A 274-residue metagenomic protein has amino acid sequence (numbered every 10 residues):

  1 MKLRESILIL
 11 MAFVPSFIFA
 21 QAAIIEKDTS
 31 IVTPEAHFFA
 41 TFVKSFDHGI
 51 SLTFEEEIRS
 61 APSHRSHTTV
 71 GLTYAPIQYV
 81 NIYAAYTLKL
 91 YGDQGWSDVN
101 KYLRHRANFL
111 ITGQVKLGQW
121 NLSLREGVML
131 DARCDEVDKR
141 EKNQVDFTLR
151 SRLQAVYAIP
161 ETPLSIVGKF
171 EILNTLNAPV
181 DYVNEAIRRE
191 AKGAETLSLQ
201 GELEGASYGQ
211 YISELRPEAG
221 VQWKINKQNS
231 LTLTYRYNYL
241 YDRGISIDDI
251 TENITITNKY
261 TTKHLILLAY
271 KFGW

Functional and structural regions predicted by a protein language model:
M1-I25, W274: Bacterial Sec-dependent N-terminal signal peptides
Q21-S45: Outer-membrane beta-barrel initiation region
K27-A36, E57-H67, V99, Y211-I212 (+1 more regions): Solvent-exposed loop/turn segments connecting transmembrane beta-strands in outer-membrane beta-barrel proteins
V32-A40, I50-L52, S66-V70, H105-F109 (+3 more regions): Hydrophobic, lipid-facing positions within transmembrane beta-strands of outer-membrane proteins
T41-S45, T73-A75, Y79, T112-G118 (+3 more regions): Structural signature of outer-membrane beta-barrel channels/translocons
F46-L52, Y79-A84, G118-L122, E161-I166 (+1 more regions): Repeated loop/turn-to-beta-strand initiation elements of outer-membrane beta-barrel proteins
H64-W120: Hydrophobic/aromatic-rich structural module bridging two neighboring secondary-structure elements via a short loop
G127-E252, T257, T261, L265 (+1 more regions): Outer-membrane beta-barrel transmembrane domain signature
